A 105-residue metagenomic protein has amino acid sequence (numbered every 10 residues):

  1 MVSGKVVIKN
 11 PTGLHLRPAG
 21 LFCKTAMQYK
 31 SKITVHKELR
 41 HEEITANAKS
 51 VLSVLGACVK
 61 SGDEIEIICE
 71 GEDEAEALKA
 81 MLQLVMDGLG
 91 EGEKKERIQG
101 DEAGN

Functional and structural regions predicted by a protein language model:
M1-N10: Short amphipathic
V2, F22, Y29, L89-G90: Aromatic-residue hotspot detector
K9-K60: Compact, glycine-rich, soluble single-domain proteins
G13, E66, E76, G104-N105: Low-complexity, compositionally biased segments
K37-L39, R97-N105: Structural preference for solvent-exposed beta-strand-turn elements and adjacent flexible terminal/loop segments within
G56, S61-I98: C-terminal structural segments of small proteins and small subunits
